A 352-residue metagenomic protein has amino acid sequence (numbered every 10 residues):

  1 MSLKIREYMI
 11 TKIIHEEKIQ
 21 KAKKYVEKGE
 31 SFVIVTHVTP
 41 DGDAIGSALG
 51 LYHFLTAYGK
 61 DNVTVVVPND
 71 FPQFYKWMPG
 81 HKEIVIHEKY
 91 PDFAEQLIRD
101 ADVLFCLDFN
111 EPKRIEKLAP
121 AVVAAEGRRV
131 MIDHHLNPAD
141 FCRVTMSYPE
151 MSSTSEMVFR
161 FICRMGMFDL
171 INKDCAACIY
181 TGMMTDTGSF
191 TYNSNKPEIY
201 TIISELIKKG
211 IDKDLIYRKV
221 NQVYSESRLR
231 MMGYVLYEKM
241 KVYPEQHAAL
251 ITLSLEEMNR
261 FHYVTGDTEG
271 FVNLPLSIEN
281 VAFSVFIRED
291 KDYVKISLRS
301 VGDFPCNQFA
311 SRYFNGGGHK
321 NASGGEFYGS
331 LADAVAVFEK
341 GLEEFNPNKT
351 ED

Functional and structural regions predicted by a protein language model:
L3-V38, S47-P79, I86, D92-E95 (+2 more regions): Hydrophobic helix-and-loop "lid/oligomerization" segment in the mid-to-C-terminal part of catalytic domains
P40, F109-E111, L136, S189 (+1 more regions): Short, glycine/acidic-enriched loop or turn micro-motifs at the edges of active sites
G42-A48, P112-E116: Short glycine/serine/threonine-rich phosphate/pyrophosphate-binding segments that cradle anionic phosphate groups
L51-Y52, A121-A124, S147-Y148, T201: Glycine-rich, phosphate-binding/catalytic loops in enzymes
A57, H81-V85, P120-R128, R164 (+1 more regions): A glycine- and small-aliphatic-rich helix-loop capping segment at beta-alpha/alpha-beta transitions that lines
G80-I84, A124, S147-E150, G302: Short, hinge-like loop/turn segments at secondary-structure boundaries
V85-V144: Active-site cofactor/cluster-binding pocket
I132-I202: Short alpha-helices
